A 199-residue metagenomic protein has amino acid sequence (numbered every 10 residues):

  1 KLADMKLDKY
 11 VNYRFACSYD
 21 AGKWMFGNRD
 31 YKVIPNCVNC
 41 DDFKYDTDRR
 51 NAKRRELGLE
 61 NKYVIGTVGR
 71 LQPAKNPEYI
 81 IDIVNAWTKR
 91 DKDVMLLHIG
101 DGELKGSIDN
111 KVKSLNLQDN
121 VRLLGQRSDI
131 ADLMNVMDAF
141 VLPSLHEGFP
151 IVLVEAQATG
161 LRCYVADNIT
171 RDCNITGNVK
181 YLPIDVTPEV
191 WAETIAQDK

Functional and structural regions predicted by a protein language model:
K1-A16, K23-F26: A conserved, positively charged/aromatic
D20, C37: Carbohydrate-associated surface elements
K44-G58, Q197: A short helix/loop element that forms part of the nucleotide-sugar donor recognition site in Leloir-type
Y63, T67-A86, E103-D109: A conserved mid-protein helix/loop that constitutes part of the nucleotide-sugar donor-binding site
D109-G125: Nucleotide-activated donor-binding/catalytic signature segment of Leloir-type glycosyltransferases, i.e., the conserved
Q126, L145: Aromatic "clamp/platform" in nucleotide-sugar-dependent glycosyltransferases that forms part of the donor/acceptor
L153, R162-A166, R171: Short hydrophobic beta-strand element within catalytic cores of glycosyltransferases and related nucleotide-activated
D172-D198: Change "using UDP/GDP/dTDP sugars" to "using nucleotide sugars
